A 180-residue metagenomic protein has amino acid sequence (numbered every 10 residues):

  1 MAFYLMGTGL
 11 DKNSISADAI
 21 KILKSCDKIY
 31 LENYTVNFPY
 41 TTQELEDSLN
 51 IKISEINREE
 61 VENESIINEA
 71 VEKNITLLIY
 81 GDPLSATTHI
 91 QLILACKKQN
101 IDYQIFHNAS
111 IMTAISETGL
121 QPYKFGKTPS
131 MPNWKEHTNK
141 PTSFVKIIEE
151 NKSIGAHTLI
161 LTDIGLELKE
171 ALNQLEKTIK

Functional and structural regions predicted by a protein language model:
M1-A2, L49-K52, G126-K127, I154-T158: Generic structural motif recognizing short loop/turn segments at the entrances and edges of beta-strands
M1-D102: Class I S-adenosyl-L-methionine
L5, Q43, K152-K180: A contiguous loop/helix-start segment that scaffolds small-molecule binding in enzyme catalytic cores
D18, D27, T35, T41-Q43 (+7 more regions): Generic alpha-helix signal with a bias toward terminal, lower-confidence helices and secondary-structure junctions
K28, N50, L120, E150-S153 (+1 more regions): Generic secondary-structure signature for well-ordered alpha-helical cores
E62, I111, E167: Short phosphate-engaging motifs
I67-A70, T142-E150, Q174-K180: A short, acidic, amphipathic alpha-helical segment used as a generic capping/interface helix at domain edges
G81-H157: Class I SAM-dependent methyltransferase SAM-binding "motif I" and its flanking Rossmann-like core
